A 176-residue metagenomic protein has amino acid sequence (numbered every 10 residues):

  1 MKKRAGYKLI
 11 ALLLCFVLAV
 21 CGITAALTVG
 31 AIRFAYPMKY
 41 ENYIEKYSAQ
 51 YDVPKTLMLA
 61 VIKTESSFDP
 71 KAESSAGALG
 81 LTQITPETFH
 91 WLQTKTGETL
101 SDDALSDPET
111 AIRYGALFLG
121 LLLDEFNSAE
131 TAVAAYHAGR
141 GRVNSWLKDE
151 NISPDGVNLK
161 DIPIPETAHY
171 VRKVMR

Functional and structural regions predicted by a protein language model:
M1-G6: N-terminal Lys/Arg-rich, disordered targeting/topogenic segments
L9-I10, T99: Short, structured interface segments that constitute the first stable element of a domain
I10-L27: Hydrophobic membrane-insertion alpha-helices, especially the h-region of bacterial N-terminal signal peptides
T24-R176: Catalytic glycan-binding domains that act on GlcNAc-containing polysaccharides
